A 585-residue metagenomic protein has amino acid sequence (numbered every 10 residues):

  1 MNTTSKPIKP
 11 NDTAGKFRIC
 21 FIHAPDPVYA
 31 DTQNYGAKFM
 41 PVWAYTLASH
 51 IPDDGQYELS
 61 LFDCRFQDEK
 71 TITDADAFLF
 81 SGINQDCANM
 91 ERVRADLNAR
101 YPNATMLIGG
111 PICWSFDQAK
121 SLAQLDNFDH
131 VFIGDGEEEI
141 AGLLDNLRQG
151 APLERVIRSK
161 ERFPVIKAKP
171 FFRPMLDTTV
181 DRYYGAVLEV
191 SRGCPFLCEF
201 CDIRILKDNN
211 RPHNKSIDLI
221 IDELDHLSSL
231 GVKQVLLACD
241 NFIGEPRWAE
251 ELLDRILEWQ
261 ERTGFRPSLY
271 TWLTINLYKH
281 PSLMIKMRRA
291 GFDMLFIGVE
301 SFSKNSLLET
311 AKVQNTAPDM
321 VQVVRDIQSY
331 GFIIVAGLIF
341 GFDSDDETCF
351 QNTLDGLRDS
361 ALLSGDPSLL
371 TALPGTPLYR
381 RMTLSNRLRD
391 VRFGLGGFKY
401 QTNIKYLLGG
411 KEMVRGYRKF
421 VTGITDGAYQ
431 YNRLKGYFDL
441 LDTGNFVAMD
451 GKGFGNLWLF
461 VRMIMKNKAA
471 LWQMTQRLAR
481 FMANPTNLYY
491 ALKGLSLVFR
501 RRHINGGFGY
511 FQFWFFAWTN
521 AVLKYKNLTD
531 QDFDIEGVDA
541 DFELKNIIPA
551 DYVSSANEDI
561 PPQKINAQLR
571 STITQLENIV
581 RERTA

Functional and structural regions predicted by a protein language model:
M1-F21, Q33, D53-S60, T71-T73 (+5 more regions): Radical SAM enzyme core and accessory elements
N2-L230: Acidic, low-complexity intrinsically disordered segments
F21, F80, I108, L237-C239 (+2 more regions): Conserved beta-strand positions
D26-A30, C113-Q118, F196, Q234 (+5 more regions): Flexible glycine/acidic-rich beta-alpha junction loops that bind and position SAM and/or redox cofactors in anaerobic
D54-G55, Y101, L125-D126, L230-G231 (+5 more regions): A structural signal for short coil/turn segments at secondary-structure junctions
Y57, D76, K233-V235, D293 (+1 more regions): Short acidic/polar active-site loop segments enriched in Thr and Asp
K120-E139, K286-M294, L354-P367: Structural recognition of alpha->loop->beta junctions
P170-V335, F340-S344, T348-D355, T383: Radical SAM [4Fe-4S] cluster-binding motif and immediate context
